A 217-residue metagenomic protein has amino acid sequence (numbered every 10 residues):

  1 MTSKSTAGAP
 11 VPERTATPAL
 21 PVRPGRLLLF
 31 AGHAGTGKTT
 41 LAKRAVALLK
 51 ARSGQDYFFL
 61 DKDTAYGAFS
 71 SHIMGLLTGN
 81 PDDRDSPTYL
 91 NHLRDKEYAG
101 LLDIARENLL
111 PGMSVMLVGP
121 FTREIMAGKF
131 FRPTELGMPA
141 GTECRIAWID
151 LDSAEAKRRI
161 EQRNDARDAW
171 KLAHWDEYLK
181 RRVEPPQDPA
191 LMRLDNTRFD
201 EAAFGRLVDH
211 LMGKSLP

Functional and structural regions predicted by a protein language model:
M1-L27: Extreme N-terminal, non-catalytic leader segments that precede Walker-type/kinase nucleotide-binding cores
F30: Hydrophobic anchor at the beta1->P-loop junction of P-loop NTPases
A34: The conserved Walker
T39: Walker A/P-loop
V46-K96: Conserved substrate/cofactor phosphate-moiety recognition/catalytic segment in nucleotide-dependent phosphotransferases
Y89-A140: Glycine-rich phosphate-binding loop used to anchor ATP phosphates in small-molecule kinases, encompassing both
P139-I160: Conserved phosphate-donor/acceptor-positioning beta-strand/loop module used by diverse small-molecule
Q162-L207, P217: Small-molecule kinase domains that catalyze NTP-dependent phosphoryl transfer to phosphate-bearing small molecules
